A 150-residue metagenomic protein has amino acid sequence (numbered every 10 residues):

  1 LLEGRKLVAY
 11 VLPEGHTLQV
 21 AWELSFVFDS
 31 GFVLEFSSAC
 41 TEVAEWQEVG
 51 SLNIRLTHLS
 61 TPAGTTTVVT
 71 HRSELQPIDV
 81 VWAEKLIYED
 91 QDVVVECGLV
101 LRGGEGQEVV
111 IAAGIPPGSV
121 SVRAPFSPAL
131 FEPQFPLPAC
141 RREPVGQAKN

Functional and structural regions predicted by a protein language model:
L1-N150: Surface-exposed, interaction-prone regions used to assemble/regulate multi-protein complexes
